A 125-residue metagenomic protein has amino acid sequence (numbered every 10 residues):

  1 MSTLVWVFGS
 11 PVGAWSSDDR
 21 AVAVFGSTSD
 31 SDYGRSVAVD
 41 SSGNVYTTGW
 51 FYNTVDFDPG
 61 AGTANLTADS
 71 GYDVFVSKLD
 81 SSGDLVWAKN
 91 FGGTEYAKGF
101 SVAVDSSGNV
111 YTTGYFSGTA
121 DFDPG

Functional and structural regions predicted by a protein language model:
M1-S2: Sec-dependent N-terminal signal peptides
W6-G125: A sequence-level/structural motif corresponding to short, flexible coil/turn segments enriched in small polar residues
